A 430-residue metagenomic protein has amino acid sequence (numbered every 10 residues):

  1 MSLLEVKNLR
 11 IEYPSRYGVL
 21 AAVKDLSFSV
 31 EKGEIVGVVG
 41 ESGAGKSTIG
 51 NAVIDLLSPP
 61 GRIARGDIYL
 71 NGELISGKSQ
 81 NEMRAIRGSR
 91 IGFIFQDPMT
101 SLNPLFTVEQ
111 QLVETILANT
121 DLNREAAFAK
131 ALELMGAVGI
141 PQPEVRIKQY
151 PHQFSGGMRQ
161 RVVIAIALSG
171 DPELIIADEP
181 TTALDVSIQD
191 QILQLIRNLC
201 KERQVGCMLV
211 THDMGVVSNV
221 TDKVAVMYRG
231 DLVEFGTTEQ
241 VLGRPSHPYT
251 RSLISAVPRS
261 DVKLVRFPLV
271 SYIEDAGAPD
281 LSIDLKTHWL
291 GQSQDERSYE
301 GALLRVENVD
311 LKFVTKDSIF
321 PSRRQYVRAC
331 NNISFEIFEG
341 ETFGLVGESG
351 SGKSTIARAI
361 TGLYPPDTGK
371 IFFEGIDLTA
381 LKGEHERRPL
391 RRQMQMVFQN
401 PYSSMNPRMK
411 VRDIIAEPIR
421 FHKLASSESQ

Functional and structural regions predicted by a protein language model:
M1-Q430: ABC transporter nucleotide-binding domains
